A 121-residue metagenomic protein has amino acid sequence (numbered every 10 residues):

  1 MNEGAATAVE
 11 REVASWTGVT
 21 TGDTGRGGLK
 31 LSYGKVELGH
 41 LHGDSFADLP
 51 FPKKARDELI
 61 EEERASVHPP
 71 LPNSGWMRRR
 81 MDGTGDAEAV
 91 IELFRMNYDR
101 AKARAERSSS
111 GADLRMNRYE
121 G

Functional and structural regions predicted by a protein language model:
M1-G121: Charge-dense, helix-prone N-terminal extensions
